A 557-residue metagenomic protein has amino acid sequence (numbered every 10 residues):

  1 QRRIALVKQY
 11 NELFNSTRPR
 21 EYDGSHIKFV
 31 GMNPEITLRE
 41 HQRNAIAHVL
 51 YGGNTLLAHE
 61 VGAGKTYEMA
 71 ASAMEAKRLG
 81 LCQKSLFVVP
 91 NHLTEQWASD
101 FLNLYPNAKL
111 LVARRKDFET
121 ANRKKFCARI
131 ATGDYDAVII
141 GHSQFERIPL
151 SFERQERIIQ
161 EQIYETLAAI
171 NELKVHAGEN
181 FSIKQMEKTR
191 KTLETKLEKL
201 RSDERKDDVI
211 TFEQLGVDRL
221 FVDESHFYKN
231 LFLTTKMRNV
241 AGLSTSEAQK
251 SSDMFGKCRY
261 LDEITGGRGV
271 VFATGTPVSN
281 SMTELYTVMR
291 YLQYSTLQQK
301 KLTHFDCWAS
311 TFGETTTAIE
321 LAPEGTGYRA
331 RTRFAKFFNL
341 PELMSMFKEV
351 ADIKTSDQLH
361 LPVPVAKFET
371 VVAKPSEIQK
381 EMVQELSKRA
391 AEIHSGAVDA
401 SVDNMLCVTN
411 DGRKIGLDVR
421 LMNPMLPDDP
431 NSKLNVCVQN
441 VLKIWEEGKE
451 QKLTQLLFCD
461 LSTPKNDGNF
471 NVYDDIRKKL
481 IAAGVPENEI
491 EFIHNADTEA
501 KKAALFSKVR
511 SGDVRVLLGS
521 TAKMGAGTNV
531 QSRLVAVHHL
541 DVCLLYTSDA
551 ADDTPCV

Functional and structural regions predicted by a protein language model:
Q1-Q9: N-terminal accessory nucleic-acid engagement/regulatory domains that precede and modulate ATP-driven motor cores
Y10, R123-I170, V175-A177, F181-K184 (+4 more regions): Inter-lobe coupling linker of SF2 helicases/translocases
T17-E40, L50-G53, K77, L81 (+1 more regions): Conserved Helicase C-terminal RecA-like lobe
G53-S72: Walker A/P-loop
S72-W97, T265-G267: Conserved SF1/SF2 helicase motif Ia
T94-D117, R129, S295: Conserved helix-turn-beta segment of the N-terminal RecA-like "Helicase ATP-binding" lobe in SF1/SF2 helicases
E146-P149, S281, L517-V535, H539 (+1 more regions): SF2 helicase motor core recognition
Y546-D553: Conserved small/polar residues in nucleotide/adenosyl-binding loops
